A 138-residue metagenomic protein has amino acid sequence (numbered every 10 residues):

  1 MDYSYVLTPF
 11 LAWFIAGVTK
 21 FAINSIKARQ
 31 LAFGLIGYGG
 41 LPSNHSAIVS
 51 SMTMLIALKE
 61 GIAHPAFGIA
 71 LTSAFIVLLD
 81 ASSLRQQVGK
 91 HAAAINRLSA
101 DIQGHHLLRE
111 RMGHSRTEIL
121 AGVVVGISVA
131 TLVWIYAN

Functional and structural regions predicted by a protein language model:
M1-V6: Polybasic, low-complexity association/targeting segments
T8-N24: N-terminal signal-anchor/start-transfer transmembrane helix
F14-T19, L31-N138: Membrane-embedded catalytic cores of phosphoryl/pyrophosphoryl-handling enzymes
S25-R29: N-terminal glycine-rich anion-binding loops that anchor highly charged ligand groups
